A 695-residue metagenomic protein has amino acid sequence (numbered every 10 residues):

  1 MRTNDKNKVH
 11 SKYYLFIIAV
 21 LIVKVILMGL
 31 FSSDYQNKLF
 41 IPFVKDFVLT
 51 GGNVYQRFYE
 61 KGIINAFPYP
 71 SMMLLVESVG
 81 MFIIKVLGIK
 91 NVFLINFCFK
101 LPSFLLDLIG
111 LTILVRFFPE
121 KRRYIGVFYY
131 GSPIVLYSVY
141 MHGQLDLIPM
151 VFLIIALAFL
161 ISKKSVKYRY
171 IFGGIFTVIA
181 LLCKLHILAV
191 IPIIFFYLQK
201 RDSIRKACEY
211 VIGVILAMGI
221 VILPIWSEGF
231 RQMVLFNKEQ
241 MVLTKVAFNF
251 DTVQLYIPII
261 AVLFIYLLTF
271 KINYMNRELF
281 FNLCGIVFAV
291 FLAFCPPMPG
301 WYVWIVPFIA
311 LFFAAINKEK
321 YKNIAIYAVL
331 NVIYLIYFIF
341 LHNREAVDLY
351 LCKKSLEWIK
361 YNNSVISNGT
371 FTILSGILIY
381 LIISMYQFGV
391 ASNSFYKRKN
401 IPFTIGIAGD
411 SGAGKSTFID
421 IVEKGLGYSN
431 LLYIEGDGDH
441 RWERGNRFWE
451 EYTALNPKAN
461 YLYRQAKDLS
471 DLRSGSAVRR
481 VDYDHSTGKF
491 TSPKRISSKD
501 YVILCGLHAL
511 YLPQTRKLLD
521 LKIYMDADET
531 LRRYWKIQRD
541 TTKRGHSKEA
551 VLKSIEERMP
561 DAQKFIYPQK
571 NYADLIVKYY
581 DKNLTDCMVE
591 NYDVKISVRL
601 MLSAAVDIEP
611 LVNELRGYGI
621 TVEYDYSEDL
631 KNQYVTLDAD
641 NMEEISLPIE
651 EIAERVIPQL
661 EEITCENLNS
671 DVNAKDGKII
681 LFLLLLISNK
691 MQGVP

Functional and structural regions predicted by a protein language model:
R2, N7-S162, Y197-V287, C352-N368: Primarily membrane-embedded glycan-assembly and transfer machineries that use lipid-linked glycans
I134-S138, A156-F159, R169-L185, V190-F196 (+2 more regions): Membrane-interface alpha helices of multi-pass inner-membrane proteins
N323-G389: Aromatic-enriched
I401, R539-P695: C-terminal accessory "lid"/substrate-recognition subdomains
D410-S411: The conserved Walker
K415: Conserved lysine of the Walker
L432-E435, R441-K489, Y501: Conserved nucleotide-sensing/catalytic segment adjacent to the nucleotide-binding pocket in NTP-handling enzymes
P493-T541, V589, V594: ATP-dependent NMP and nucleoside kinases share a basic, alpha-helical "lid"
